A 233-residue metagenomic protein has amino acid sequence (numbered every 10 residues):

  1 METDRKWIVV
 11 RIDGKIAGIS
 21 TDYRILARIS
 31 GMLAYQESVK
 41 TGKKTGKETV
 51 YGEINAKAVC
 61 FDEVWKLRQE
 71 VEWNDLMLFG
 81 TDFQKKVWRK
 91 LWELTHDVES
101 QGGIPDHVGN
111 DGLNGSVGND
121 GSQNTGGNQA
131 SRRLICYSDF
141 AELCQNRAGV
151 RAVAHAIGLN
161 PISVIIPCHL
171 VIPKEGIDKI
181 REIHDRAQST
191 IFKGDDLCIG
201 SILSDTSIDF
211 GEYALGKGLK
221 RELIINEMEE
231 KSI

Functional and structural regions predicted by a protein language model:
M1-R147, R186-K193, I199, L203-S204 (+2 more regions): Basic nucleic-acid-binding alpha-helical/helix-turn surface characteristic of O6-alkylguanine DNA
N146-G218, E222: Short glycine/serine-rich loop segments
